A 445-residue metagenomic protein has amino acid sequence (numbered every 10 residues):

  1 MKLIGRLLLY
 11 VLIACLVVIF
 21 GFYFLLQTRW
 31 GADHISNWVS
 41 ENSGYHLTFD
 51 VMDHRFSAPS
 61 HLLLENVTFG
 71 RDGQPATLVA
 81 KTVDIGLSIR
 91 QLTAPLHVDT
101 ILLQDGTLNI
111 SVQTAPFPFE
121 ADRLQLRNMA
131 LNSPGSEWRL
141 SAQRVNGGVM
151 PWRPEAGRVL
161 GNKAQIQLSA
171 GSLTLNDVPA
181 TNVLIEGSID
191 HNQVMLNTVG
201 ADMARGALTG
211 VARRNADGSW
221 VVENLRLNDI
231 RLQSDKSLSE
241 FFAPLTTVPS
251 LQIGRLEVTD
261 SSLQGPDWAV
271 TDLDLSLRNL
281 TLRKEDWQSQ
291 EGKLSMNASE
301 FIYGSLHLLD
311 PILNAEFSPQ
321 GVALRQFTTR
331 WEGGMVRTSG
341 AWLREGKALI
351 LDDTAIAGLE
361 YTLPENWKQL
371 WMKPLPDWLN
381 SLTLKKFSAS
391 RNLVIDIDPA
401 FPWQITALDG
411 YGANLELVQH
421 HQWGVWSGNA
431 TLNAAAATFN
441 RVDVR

Functional and structural regions predicted by a protein language model:
M1-V17: N-terminal Sec-pathway targeting helices
I19-A115, W152, L175-A180, G206-L208 (+5 more regions): Terminal hydrophobic membrane-targeting helix
L62, V194, L208, W220 (+5 more regions): Hydrophobic residues embedded in beta-strands of well-ordered beta-sheets
G86-Q91, G171-S172, L196-V199, F241-T247 (+2 more regions): Short, recurring structural edge motifs at helix starts
I89, D99-D190, M195, M203 (+2 more regions): Elongated, acidic membrane-bridging lipid-handling scaffolds and related periplasm/extracellular "bridge/tunnel" systems
P179-L184, Q193-G200, G206-T209, S237-A243 (+4 more regions): A cross-kingdom feature marking solvent-exposed beta-strand/loop segments within repeated, beta-rich binding/scaffold
A212-E240, T338-K368: Long amphipathic alpha-helical scaffold regions
